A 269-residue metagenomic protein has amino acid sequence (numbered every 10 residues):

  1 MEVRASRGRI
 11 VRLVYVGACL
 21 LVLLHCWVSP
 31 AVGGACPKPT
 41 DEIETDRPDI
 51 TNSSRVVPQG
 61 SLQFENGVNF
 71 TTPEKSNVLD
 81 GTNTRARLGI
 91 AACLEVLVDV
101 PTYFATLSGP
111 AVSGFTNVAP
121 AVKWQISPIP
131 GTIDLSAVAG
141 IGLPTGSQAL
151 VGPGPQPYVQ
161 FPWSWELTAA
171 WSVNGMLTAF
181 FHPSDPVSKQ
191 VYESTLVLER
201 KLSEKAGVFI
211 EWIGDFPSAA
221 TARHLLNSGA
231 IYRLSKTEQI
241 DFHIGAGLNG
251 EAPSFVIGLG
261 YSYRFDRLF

Functional and structural regions predicted by a protein language model:
M1-D41, L268-F269: Cleavable N-terminal export/targeting peptides
V32-F269: Transmembrane beta-barrel domains of Gram-negative outer membranes and organellar outer membranes
